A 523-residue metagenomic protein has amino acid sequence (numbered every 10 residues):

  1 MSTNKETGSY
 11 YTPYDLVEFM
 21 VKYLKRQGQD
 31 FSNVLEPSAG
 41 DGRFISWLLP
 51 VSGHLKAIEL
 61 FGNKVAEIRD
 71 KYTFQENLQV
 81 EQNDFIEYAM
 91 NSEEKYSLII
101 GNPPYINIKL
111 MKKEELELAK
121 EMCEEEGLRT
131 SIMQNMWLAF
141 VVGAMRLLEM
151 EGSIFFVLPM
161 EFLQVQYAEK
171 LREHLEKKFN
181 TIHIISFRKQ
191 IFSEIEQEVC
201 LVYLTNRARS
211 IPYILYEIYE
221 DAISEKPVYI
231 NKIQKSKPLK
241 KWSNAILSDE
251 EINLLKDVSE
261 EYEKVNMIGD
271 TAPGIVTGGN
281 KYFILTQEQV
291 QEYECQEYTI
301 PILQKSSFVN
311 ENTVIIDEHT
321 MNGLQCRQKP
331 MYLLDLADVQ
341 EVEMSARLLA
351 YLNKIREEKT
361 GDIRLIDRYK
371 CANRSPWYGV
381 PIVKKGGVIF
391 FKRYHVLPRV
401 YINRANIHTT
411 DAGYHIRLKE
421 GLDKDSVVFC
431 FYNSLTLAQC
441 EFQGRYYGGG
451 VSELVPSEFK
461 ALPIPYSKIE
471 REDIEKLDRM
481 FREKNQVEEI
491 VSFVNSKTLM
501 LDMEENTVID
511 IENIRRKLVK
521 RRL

Functional and structural regions predicted by a protein language model:
M1-S2: N-terminal, positively charged/glycine-rich alpha-helical extensions of SAM-dependent methyltransferases
K5-V21, S38-H54, I58-E67, N77 (+1 more regions): Signature of N6-adenine DNA methyltransferases within the class I
Y23-Q29: Glycine-rich helix-loop-beta junction characteristic of Rossmann-like nucleotide cofactor-binding loops
D30-S38: Conserved class I S-adenosyl-L-methionine
S32, S97, G387: Conserved acidic residues
Y72: Conserved hydrophobic residues forming the short capping helix/wall of the S-adenosyl-L-methionine
W242-F283, K468-L523: Non-catalytic DNA-recognition/assembly elements of restriction-modification systems
E251, V258-R471, K476-M480: Polybasic, glycine- and aromatic-enriched phosphate-binding surface used to engage nucleic acids
